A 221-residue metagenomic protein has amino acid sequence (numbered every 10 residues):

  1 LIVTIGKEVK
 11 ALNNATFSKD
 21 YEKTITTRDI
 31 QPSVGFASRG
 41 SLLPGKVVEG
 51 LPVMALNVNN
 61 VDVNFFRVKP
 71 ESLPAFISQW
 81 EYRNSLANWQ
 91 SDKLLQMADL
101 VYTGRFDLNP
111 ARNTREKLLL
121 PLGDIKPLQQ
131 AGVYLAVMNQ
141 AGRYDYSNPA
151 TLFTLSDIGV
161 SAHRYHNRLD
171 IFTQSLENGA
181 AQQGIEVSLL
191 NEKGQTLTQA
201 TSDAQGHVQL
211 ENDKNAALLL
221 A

Functional and structural regions predicted by a protein language model:
L1-A221: N-terminal, cleavable Sec-dependent signal peptides of secreted/periplasmic/extracellular proteins
